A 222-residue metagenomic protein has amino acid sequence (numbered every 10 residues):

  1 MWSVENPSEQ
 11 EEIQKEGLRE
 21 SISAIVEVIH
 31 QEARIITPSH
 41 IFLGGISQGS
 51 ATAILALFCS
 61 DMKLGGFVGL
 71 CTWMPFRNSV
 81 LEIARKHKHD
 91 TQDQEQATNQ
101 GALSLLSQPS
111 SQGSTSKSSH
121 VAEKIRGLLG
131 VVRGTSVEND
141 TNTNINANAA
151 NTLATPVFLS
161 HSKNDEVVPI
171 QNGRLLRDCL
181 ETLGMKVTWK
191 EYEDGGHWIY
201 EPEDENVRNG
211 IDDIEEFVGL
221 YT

Functional and structural regions predicted by a protein language model:
M1-H40: Serine-hydrolase catalytic machinery in alpha/beta-hydrolase-like enzymes
Q10-S21, G44, V168, I199-P202 (+1 more regions): Short amphipathic alpha-helical molecular recognition features
R19-V26, H30, F58, D212-E215 (+1 more regions): Amphipathic, non-transmembrane alpha-helical secondary structure
E32, S39-I41, Q48-A51, A102-P109 (+1 more regions): Short flexible/disordered coil segments
T37-A97: Primarily recognizes the serine-hydrolase "nucleophile elbow" in alpha/beta-hydrolase and SGNH/GDSL folds
T72-T222: The feature captures the conserved acid-bearing segment of alpha/beta-hydrolase catalytic domains
